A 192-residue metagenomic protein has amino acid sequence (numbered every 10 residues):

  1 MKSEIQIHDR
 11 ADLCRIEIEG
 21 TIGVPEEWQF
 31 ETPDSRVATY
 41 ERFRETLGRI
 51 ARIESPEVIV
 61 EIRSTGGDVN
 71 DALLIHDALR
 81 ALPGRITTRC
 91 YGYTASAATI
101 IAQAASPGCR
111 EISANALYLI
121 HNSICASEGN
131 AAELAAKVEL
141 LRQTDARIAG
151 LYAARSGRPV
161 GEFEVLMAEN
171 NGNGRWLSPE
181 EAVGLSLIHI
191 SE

Functional and structural regions predicted by a protein language model:
M1-A97, A104-E192: N-terminal organellar transit peptides
